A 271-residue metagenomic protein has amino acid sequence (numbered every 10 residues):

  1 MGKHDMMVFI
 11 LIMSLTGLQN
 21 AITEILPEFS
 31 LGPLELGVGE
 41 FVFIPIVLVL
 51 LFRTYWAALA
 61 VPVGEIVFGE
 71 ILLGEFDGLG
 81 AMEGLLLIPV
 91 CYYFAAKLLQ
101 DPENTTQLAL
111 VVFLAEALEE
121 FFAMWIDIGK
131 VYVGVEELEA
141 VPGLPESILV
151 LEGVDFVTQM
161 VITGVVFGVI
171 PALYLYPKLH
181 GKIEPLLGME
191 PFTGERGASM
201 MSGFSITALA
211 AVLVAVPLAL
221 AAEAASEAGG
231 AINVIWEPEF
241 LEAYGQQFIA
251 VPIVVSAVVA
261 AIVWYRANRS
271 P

Functional and structural regions predicted by a protein language model:
M1-K3, T193, R266-P271: Short, charged juxtamembrane terminal tails flanking transmembrane helices
M1-W56, F76: Hydrophobic transmembrane alpha-helices
M6-S14, Y55-V63, A81-M82, A109-L114 (+1 more regions): Hydrophobic alpha-helical transmembrane segments
A21-E35, V63-A95, D127-I128: Interfacial aromatic-anchored transmembrane helix boundaries in multi-pass membrane proteins
E28-E35, D101-P252: Membrane-embedded alpha-helical hairpins and interfacial helices in multi-pass inner-membrane proteins
I44, L86-A95, G164-L179, V251-A260: Hydrophobic cores of alpha-helical transmembrane segments in multi-pass inner/ER membrane proteins, independent
L48-V61, K97-T106, A267-P271: Membrane-helix interface "capping/anchor" motifs
K178-L186, I262-P271: Membrane-interface capping segments at transmembrane-helix boundaries
